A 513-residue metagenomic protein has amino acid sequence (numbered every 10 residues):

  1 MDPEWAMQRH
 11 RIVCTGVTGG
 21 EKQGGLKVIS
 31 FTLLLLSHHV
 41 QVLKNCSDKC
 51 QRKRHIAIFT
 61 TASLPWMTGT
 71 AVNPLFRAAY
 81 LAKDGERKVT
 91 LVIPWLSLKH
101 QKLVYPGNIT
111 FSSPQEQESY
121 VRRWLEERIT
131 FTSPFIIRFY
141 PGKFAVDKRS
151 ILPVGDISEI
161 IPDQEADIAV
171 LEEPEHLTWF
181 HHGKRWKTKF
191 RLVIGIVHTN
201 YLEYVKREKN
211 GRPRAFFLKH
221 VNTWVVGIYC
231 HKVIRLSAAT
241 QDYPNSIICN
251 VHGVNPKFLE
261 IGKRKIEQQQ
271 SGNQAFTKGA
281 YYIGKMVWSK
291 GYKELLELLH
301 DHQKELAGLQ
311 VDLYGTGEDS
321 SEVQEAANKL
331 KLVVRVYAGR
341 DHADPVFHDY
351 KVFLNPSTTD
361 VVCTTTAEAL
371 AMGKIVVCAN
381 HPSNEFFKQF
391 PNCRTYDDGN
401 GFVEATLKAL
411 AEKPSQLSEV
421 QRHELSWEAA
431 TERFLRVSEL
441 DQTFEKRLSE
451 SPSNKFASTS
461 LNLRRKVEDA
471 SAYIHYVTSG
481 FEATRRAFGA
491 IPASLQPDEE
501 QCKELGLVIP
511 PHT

Functional and structural regions predicted by a protein language model:
M1-P134, T459-T513: N-terminal subdomain of nucleotide-sugar transferases
A57-F59, F135-F144, K148, D156-H181 (+1 more regions): Short N-terminal targeting/anchoring amphipathic segment
L192, Y201-L202, G211-T277: Donor nucleotide-sugar binding/catalytic pocket of nucleotide-sugar-dependent glycosyltransferases
E267-Q303: Conserved donor-binding/catalytic core segment of Leloir-type glycosyltransferases
S320-R340: Nucleotide-activated donor-binding/catalytic signature segment of Leloir-type glycosyltransferases, i.e., the conserved
S321, C378, E385-A409: Change "using UDP/GDP/dTDP sugars" to "using nucleotide sugars
T358: Aromatic "clamp/platform" in nucleotide-sugar-dependent glycosyltransferases that forms part of the donor/acceptor
D397, A411-P492, Q496: A charged, aromatic-enriched C-terminal amphipathic alpha-helix characteristic of glycosyltransferases across folds
